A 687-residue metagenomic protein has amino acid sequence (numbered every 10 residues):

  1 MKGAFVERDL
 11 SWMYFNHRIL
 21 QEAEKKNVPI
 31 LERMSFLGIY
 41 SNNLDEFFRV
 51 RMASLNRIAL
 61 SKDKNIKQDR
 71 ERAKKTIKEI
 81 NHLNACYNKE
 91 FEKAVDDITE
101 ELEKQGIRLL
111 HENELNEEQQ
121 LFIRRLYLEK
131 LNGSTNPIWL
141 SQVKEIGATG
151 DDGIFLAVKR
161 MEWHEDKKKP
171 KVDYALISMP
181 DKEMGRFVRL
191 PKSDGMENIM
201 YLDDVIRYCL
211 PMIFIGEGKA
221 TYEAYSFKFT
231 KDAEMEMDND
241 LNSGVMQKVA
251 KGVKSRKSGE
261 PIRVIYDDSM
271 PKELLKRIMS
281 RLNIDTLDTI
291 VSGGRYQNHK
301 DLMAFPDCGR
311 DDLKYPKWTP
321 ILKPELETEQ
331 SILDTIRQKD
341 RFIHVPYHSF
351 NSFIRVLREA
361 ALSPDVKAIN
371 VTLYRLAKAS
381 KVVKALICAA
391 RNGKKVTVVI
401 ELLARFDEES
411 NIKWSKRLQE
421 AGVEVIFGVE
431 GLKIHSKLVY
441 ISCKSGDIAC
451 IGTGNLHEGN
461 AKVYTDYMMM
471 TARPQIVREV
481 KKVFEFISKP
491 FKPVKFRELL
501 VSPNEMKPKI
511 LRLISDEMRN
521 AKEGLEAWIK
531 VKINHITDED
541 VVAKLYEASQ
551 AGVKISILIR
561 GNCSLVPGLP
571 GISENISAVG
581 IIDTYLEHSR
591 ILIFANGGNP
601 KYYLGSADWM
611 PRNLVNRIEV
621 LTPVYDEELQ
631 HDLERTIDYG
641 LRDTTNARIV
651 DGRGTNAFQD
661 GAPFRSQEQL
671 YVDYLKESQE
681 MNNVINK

Functional and structural regions predicted by a protein language model:
M1-I529, E547, A551, C563-Y585 (+1 more regions): N-terminal localization/anchoring segments of enzymes in phospholipid and broader phosphate metabolism
E539-Y546: Glycine/threonine-rich ATP-lid/beta-loop region of ATP-binding domains
K554-L558: Hydrophobic alpha/beta core scaffold segments
